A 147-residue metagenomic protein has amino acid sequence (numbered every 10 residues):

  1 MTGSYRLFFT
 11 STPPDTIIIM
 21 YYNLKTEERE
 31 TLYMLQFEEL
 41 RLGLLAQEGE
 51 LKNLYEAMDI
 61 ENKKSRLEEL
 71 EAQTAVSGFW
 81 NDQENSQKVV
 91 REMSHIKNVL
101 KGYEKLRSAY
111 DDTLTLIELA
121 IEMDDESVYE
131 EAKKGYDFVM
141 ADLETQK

Functional and structural regions predicted by a protein language model:
M1-G3, T26: Targeting/processing segments of secretory and organellar proteins
G3-F9: Short, often N-terminal, low-complexity regions that either remain intrinsically disordered or form a short helix
S11-T12, T16-K147: Charged, heptad-repeat coiled-coil alpha-helices that serve as long linker/dimerization "arms" in large NTP-dependent
